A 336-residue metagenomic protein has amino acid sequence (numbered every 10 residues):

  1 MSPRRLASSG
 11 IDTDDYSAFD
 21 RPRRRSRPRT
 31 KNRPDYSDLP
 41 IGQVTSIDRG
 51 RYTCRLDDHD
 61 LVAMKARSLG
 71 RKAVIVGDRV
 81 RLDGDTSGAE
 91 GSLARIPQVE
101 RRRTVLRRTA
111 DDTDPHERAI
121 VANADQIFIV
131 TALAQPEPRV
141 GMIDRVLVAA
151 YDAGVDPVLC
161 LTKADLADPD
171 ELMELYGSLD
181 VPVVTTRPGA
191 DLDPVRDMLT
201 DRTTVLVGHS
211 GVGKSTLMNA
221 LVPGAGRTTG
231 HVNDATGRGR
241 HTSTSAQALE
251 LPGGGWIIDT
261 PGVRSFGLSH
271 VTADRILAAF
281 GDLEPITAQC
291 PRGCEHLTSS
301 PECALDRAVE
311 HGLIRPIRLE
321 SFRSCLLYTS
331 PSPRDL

Functional and structural regions predicted by a protein language model:
S2-S9, D14, F19, D38 (+8 more regions): Helix-rich effector regions associated with P-loop NTPase G domains
D38-I47: Structural detector for short beta-strands of small beta-barrel domains
G50-C54: Short aromatic-glycine-enriched beta-strand elements
D60-A73: Beta-strand/loop nucleic-acid-binding surfaces
N123, V130-D180, A304, A308-P316 (+1 more regions): Conserved C-terminal guanine-recognition region of P-loop GTPase G domains, centered on the G4
A167-S210: Canonical P-loop GTPase G-domain recognition
K214: Conserved lysine of the Walker
M218-G226: A conserved segment at the C-terminal end of the G1
